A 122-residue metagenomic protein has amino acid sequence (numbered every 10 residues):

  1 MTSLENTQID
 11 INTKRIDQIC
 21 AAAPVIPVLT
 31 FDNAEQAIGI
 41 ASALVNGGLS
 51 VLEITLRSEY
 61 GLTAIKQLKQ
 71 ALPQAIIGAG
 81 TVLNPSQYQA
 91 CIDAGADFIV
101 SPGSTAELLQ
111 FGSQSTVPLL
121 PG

Functional and structural regions predicted by a protein language model:
T2-G95, Q114: Conserved N-terminal beta1-alpha1 strand-loop-helix module at the mouth
F98, P102-G122: Histidine/lysine/aspartate-rich catalytic loop segments that bind and position anionic ligands
